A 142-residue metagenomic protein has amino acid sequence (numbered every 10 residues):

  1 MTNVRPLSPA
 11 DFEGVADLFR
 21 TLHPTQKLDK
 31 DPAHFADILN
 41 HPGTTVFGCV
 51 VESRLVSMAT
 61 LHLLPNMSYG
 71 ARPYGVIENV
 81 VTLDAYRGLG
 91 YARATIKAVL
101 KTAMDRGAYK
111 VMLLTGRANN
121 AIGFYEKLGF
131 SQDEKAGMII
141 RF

Functional and structural regions predicted by a protein language model:
T2-V15: A short beta-loop-alpha structural element at the N-terminal edge of CoA-dependent acyl/N-acetyltransferase catalytic
A16-D29: Helix-loop element at the rim of GNAT/NAT acetyltransferase active sites that forms part of the acceptor-substrate
K27-G48: Active-site rim helix/loop that mediates acceptor-substrate recognition in acyltransferases
G48, R54-L63, V76, V81: Conserved beta-strand in the GNAT
P65-I77, R87, D133-E134: A conserved beta-turn-beta hairpin within the catalytic core of GNAT-like acetyltransferases that forms part
Y86, G90-A98: Conserved acetyl-CoA pyrophosphate-binding loop and the N-cap/start of the following alpha-helix in GNAT-like
I96, A103-G116: Conserved GNAT acetyl-CoA-binding A-motif
M112-I122, I139-F142: Conserved beta-strand-loop-alpha-helix junction that forms the acyl-donor binding cleft
